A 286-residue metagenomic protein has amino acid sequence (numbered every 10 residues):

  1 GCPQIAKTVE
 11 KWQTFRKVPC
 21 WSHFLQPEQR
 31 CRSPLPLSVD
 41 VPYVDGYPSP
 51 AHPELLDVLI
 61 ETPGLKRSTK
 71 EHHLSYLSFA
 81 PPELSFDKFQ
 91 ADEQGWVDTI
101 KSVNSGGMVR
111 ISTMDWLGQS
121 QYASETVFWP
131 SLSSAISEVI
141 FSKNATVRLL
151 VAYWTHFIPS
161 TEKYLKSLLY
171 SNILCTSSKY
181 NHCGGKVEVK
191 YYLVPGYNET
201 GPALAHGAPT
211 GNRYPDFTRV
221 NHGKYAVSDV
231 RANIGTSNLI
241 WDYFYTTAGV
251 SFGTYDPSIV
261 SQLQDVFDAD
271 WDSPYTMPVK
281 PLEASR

Functional and structural regions predicted by a protein language model:
G1-R286: Charged, low-complexity intrinsically disordered terminal segments
